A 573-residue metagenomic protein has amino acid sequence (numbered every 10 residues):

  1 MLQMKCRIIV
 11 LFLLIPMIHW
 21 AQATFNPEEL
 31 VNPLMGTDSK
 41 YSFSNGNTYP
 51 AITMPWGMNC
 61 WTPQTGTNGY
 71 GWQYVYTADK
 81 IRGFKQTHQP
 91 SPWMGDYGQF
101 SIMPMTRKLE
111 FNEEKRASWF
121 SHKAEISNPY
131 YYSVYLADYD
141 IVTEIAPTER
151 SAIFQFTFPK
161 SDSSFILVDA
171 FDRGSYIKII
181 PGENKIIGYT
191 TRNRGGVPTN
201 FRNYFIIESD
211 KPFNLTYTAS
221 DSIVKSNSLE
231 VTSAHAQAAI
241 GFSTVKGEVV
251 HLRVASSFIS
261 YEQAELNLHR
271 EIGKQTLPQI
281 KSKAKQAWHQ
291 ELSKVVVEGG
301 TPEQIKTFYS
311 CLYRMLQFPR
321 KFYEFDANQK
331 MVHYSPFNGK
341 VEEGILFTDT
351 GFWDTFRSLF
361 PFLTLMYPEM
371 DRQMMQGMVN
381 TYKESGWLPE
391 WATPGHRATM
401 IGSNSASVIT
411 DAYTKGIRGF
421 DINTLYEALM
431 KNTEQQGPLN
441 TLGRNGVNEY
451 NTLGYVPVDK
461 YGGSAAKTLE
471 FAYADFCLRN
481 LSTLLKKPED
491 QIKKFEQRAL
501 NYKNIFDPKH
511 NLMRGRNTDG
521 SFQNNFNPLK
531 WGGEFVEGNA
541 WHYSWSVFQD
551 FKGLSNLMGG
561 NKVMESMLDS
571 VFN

Functional and structural regions predicted by a protein language model:
M1-T24: Bacterial Sec-dependent N-terminal signal peptides
Q22-S407, Y413-L469, C477-N504, H510-M513 (+2 more regions): Accessory carbohydrate-recognition regions in carbohydrate-active enzymes
A474: ATP-dependent phospho-/nucleotidyl transfer catalytic cores
